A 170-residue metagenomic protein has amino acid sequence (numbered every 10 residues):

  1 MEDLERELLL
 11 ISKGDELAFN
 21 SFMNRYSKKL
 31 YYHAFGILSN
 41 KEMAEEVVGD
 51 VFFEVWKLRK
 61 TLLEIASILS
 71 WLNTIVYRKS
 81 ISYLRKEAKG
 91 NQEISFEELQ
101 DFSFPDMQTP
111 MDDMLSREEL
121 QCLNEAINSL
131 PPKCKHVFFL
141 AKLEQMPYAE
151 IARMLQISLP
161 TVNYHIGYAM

Functional and structural regions predicted by a protein language model:
M1-K29, G36: N-terminal module of bacterial RNA polymerase sigma factors
L4, G90-D113: Internal acidic/polar
S12-K13, D50-S67, K86-A88: Sigma70-family region 2
S27, Y31, F52, P131 (+2 more regions): C-terminal flanking helix
Y32, E46-F53, A66-R78: Structural recognition of an alpha-helix C-terminal capping motif at a helix-to-coil junction
K60-L63, T74-I94: Arg/Lys-rich amphipathic alpha helix in sigma70-family domain 2
I81, C134, A149, R153-M170: DNA-recognition helix of helix-turn-helix
V137-A141: A short pre-motif secondary-structure segment
